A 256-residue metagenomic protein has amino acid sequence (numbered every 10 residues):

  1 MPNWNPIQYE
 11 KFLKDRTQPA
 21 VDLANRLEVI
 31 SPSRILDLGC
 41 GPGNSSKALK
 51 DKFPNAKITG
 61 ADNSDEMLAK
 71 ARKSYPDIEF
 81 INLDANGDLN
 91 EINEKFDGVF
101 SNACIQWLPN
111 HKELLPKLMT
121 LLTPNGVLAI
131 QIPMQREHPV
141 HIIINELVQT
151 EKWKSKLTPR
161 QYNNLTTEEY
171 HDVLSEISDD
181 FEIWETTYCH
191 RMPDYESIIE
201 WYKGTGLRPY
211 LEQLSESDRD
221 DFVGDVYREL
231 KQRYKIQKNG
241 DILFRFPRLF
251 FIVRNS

Functional and structural regions predicted by a protein language model:
M1-S33, N44-A48, M67-K70, S74 (+1 more regions): Conserved class I S-adenosyl-L-methionine
R34, G126-V127: Short glycine-centered segments of the SAM/dcSAM-binding site in methyltransferase folds
R34-E91: Class I SAM-dependent methyltransferase SAM/SAH-binding core
P42-N44, Q161-S256: Conserved Class I S-adenosyl-L-methionine
N90-V99: A short acidic, Gly/Pro-enriched loop at the edge of an enzyme's catalytic core that lines a small-molecule cofactor
G98-H111, M134: A short SAM/SAH-binding and catalytic strip from SAM-dependent methyltransferases
L108-P109, L122-P124: Helix-to-beta-strand junctions that scaffold the AdoMet/dcAdoMet cofactor pocket in Class I SAM-dependent enzymes
K112, M119, V127-P193: Conserved catalytic/acceptor-binding region of the Class I
